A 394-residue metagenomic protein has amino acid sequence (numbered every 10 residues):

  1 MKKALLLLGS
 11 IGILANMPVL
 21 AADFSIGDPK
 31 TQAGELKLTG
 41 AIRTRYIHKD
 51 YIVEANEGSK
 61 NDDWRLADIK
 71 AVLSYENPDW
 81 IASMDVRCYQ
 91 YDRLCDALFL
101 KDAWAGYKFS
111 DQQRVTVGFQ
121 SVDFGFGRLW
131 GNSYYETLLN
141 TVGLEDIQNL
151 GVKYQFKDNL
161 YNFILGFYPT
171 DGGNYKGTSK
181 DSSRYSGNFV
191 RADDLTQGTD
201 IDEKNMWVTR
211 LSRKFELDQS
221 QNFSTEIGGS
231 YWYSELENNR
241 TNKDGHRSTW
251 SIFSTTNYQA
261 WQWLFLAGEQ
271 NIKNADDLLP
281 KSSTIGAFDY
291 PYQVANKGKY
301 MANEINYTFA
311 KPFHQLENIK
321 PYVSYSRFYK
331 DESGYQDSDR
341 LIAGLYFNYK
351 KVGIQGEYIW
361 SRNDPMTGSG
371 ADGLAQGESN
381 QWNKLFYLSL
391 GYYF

Functional and structural regions predicted by a protein language model:
V19-T39, V53, S220, Q315-E317 (+1 more regions): Outer-membrane beta-barrel biogenesis signature
P29-K49, K60-N174, R213-E216, A302: Outer membrane beta-barrel
L36-I42, A82-M84, V115-V117, F163-L165 (+8 more regions): Transmembrane beta-strands of outer-membrane beta-barrel proteins
T44-D50, D68-K70, N77-I81, V86-D92 (+12 more regions): Transmembrane beta-strands of outer-membrane beta-barrel pores
G58-R65, R93-L100, N140-D146, G198-K204 (+5 more regions): Replace "Gram-negative outer membrane beta-barrel proteins" with "bacterial and organellar outer membrane beta-barrel
T141-S234: Aromatic- and glycine-enriched pocket-lining scaffold segments that form the walls of small-molecule binding clefts
T209, N380-F394: Outer-membrane beta-barrel "beta-signal"
R213-D331, Y392: Detector for outer-membrane/organellar transmembrane beta-barrel domains, recognizing the amphipathic beta-strand
